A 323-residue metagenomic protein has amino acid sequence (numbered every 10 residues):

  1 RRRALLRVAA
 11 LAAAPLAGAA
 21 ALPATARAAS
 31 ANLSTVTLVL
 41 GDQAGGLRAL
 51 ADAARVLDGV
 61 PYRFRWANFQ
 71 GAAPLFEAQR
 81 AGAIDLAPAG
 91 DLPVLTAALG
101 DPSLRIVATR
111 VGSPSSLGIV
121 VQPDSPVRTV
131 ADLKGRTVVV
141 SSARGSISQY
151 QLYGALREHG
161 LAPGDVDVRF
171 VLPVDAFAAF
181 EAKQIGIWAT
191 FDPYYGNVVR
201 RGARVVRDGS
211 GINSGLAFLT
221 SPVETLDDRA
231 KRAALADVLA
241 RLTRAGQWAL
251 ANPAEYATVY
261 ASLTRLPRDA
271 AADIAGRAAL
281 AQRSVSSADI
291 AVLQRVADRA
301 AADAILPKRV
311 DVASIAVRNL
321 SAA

Functional and structural regions predicted by a protein language model:
A4-T25: N-terminal export signals
A29-H159, R169-F170, G186-A189, V205-N213: Short, glycine-/small- and polar/acidic-enriched structural segments that line small-molecule recognition paths
E77, A81, L95, A131 (+10 more regions): Solvent-exposed, polar/charged alpha-helical surfaces in well-ordered, non-transmembrane soluble domains, broadly
L92, V174-S262: Pocket-lining segment of extracytoplasmic ligand-binding domains
P102, L161, L266, I305-L306: Helix N-cap/coil-helix junction residues
D124-A131, L161-A162, E224-L235: Short helix-loop capping/hinge motifs at secondary-structure junctions, enriched in acidic/polar residues
R229-I305: Secondary-structure end/capping motifs
A300-A323: Conserved C-terminal helix/tail region of periplasmic/extracytoplasmic solute-binding proteins
